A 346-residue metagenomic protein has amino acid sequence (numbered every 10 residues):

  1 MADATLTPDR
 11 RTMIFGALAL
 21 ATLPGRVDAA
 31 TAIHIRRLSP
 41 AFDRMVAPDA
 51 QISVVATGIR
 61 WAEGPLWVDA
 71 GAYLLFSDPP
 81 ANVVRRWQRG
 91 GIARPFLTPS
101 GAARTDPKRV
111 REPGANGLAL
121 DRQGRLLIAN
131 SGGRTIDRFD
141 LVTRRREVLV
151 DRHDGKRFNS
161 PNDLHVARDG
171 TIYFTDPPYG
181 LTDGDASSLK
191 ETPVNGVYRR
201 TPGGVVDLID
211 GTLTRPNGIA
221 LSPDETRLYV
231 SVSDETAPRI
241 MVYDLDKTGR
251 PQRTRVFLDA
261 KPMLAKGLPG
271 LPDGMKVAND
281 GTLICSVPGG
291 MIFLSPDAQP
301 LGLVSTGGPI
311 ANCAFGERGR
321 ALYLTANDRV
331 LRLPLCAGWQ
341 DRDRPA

Functional and structural regions predicted by a protein language model:
M1-A2, K247: Accessible peptide chain termini
A2-L6, T12-A30: N-terminal export signals
L6-T7, L271: Generic hydrophobic-segment detector
T7, F15-G16, S39, T175: Residue-level signal for threonine
D28-A346: Sequence-structural signature of mature extracellular/luminal beta-sheet repeat domains, prominently beta-propellers
